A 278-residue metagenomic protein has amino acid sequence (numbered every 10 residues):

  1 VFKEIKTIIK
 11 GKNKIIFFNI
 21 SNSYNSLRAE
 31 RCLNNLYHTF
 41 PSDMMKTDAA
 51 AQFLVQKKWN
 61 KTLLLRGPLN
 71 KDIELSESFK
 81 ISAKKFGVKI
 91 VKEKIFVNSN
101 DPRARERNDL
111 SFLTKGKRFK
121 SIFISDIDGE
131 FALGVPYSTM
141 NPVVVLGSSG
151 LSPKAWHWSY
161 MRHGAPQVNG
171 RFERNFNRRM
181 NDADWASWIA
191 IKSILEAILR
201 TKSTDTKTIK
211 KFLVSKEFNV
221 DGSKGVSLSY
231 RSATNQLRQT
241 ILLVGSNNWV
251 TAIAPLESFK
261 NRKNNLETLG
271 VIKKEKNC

Functional and structural regions predicted by a protein language model:
V1-C278: Extracytosolic ligand-binding ectodomains
